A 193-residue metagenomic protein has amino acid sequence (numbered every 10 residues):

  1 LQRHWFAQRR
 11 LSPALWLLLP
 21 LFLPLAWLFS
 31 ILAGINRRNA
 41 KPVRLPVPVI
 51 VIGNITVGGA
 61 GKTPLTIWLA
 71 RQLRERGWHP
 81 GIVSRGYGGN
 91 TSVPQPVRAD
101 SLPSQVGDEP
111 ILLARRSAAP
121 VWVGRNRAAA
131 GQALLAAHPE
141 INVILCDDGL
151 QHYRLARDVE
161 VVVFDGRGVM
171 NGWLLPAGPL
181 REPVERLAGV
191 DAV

Functional and structural regions predicted by a protein language model:
L1-L11, N54-A60, V190: Membrane-proximal helical "anchor" segments flanking the first transmembrane region of inner-membrane enzymes
L1-P48: A transmembrane-helix-recognition feature enriched in membrane-embedded lipid enzymes and envelope glyco-/phospholipid
L17-P20, P24, P48, P64 (+5 more regions): Proline-rich low-complexity regions
F22, A26-F29, I67, G107 (+1 more regions): Generic alpha-helical structural signal
W27, P64-Q72, L112, A130: Generic beta-strand or strand-like secondary-structure segments
G34-A99: Walker A (P-loop) phosphate-binding motif
G86-V193: Phosphate/Mg2+-binding loops and adjacent switch elements in nucleotide/diphosphate-handling enzyme cores
